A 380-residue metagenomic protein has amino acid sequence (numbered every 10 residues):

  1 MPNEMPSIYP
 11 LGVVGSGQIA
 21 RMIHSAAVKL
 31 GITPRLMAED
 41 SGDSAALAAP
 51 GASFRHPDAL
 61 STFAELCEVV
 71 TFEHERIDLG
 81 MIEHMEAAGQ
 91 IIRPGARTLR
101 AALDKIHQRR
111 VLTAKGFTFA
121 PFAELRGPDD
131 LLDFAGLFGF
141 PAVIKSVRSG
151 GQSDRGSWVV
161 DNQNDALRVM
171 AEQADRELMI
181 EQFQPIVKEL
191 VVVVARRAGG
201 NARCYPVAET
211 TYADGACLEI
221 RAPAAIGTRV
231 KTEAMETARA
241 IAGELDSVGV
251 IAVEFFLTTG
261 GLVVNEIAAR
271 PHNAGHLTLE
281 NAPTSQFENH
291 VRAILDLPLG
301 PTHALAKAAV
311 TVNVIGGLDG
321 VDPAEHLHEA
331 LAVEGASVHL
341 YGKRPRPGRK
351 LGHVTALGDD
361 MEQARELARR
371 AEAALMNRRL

Functional and structural regions predicted by a protein language model:
M1-R110, A114, D129: ATP-binding N-terminal substructure of ATP-dependent carboxylate-amine bond-forming enzymes
S7, R292-L380: Peripheral (often C-terminal) accessory segments that flank ATP-dependent C-N-forming ligase machineries
A38, Y205-V207, V338-R344: Short beta-strand/turn micro-motifs at beta-sheet edges
A101-V191, A195-I241, E372: Active-site nucleotide/adenylate-binding loops and adjacent lid/helix of ATP-dependent enzymes
V194-A198, F255-T259, G342: Short, low-complexity Ser/Thr-rich regulatory SLiMs
T232-V253, T258-T259, A268-D319: Active-site "cap" helix and flanking loop/linker of ATP-utilizing ligase/carboxylase catalytic domains
G261-V263: Conserved protein kinase catalytic/activation segment
